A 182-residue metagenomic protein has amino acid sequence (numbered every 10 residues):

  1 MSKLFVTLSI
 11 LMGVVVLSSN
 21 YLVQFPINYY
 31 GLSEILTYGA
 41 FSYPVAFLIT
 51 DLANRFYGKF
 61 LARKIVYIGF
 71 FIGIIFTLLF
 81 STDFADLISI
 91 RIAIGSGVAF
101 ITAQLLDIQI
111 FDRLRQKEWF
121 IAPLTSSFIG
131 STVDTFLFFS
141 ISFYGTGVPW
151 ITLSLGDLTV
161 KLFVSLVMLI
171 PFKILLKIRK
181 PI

Functional and structural regions predicted by a protein language model:
M1-R55: Hydrophobic transmembrane alpha-helices
F5-S9, F60-F71, E118-L124: Cytoplasmic-side transmembrane-helix entry/capping segments in multi-pass membrane proteins
M12-V16, Y43, I68-T77, V98-A99 (+1 more regions): Small-residue-rich segments of transmembrane alpha-helices in multi-pass membrane proteins, especially helix faces
V16-Q24, F76-F84, F138, S142 (+2 more regions): Structural signal for membrane-spanning alpha-helices in multi-pass inner-membrane proteins, emphasizing helix cores
Q24-S33, S81-I88, G147-L153: Membrane-interface helix termini and inter-helical loops of multi-pass transporters
I49-A53, L78-D86, L105-I110: Membrane-helix exit/interface motif
I72-F100: Helix-adjacent hinge/juxtasegments
I90-I182: Membrane-embedded alpha-helical hairpins and interfacial helices in multi-pass inner-membrane proteins
